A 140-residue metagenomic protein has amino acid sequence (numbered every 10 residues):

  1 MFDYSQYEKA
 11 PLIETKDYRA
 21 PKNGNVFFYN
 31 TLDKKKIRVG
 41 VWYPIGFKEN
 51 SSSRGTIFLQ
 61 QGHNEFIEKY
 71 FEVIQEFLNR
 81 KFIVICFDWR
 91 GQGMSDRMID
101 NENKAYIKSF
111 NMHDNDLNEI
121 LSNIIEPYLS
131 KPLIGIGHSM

Functional and structural regions predicted by a protein language model:
M1-N30, I37-I45, E49: An N-terminal hydrophobic leader/cap segment in hydrolases
K35, F66: Donor nucleotide-sugar binding loop of glycosyltransferases
R54-E65, M140: Active-site glycine-rich loops that stabilize anionic/oxyanionic intermediates across multiple enzyme folds
R54-G55, K81-F82, S130-P132: Short coil/turn segments at beta-strand junctions that form active-site/ligand-binding loops
L59, I85, I136: Conserved Rossmann-like nucleotide-binding pocket used by diverse enzymes that bind dinucleotide cofactors
I67, E72-I99: Conserved alpha/beta-hydrolase
A105-P127: Alpha/beta-hydrolase active-site loop
Y128-S139: Alpha/beta-hydrolase fold nucleophile elbow
